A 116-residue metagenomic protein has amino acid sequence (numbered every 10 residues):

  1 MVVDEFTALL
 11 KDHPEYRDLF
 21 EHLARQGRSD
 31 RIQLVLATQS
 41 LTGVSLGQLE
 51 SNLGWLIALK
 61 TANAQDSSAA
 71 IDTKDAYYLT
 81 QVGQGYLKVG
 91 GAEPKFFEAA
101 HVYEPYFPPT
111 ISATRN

Functional and structural regions predicted by a protein language model:
M1-H13: Conserved P-loop NTPase "ATPase switch" module shared by AAA+ and STAND
K11-Q26: Conserved Walker B catalytic segment
A24-I111: Conserved ATP-driven motor cores of ASCE-family P-loop NTPases powering translocation/secretion/packaging/pilus
A113-N116: C-terminal regions of RecA-like/P-loop NTPase motor modules
